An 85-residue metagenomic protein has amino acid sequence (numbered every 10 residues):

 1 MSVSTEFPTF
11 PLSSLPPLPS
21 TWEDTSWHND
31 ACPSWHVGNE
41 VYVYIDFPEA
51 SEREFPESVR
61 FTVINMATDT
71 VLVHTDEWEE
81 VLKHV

Functional and structural regions predicted by a protein language model:
M1-E40: Negatively charged, low-complexity tracts enriched in Asp/Glu with abundant Ser/Thr
V41-K83: Intrinsically disordered, low-complexity regulatory segments enriched in Ser/Thr/Pro and charged residues
